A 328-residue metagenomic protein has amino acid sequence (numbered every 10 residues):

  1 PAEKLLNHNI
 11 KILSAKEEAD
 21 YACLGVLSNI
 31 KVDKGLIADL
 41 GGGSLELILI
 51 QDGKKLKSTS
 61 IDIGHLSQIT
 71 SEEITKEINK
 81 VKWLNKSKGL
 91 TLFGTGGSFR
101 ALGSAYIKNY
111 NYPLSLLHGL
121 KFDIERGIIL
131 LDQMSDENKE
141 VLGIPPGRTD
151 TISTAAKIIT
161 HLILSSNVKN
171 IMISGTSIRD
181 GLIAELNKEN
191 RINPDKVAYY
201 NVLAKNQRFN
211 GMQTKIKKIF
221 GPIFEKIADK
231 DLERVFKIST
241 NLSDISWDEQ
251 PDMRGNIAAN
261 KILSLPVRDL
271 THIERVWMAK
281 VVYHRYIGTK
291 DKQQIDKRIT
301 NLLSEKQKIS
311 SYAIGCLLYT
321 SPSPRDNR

Functional and structural regions predicted by a protein language model:
P1, L6-K34, L49-Q51, K57-S321: Helical "lid/coupling" subdomains associated with nucleotide-phosphate turnover
I37-D39: Replace "in large, NTP-powered and nucleic-acid-processing enzymes" with "in large, NTP-powered factors and other
G43-L45: Acidic, divalent-metal-coordinating active-site segment for phosphoryl/phosphodiester hydrolysis, typified by short
S323-N327: A short, hydrophobic C-terminal helix/tail in secreted or cell-surface proteins
